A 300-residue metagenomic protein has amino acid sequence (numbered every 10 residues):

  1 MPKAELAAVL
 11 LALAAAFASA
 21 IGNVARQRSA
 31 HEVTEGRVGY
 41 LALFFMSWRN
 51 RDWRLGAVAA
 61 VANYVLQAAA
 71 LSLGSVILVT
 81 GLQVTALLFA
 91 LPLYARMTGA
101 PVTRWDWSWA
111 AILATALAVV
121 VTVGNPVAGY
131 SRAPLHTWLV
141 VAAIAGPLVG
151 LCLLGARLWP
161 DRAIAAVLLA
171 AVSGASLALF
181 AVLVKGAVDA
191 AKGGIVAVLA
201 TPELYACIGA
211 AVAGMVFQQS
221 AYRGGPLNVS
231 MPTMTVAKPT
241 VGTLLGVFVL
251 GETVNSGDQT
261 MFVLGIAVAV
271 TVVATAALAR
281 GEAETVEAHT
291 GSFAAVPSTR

Functional and structural regions predicted by a protein language model:
M1-R300: Polytopic alpha-helical membrane proteins, predominantly small-molecule transporters/carriers
